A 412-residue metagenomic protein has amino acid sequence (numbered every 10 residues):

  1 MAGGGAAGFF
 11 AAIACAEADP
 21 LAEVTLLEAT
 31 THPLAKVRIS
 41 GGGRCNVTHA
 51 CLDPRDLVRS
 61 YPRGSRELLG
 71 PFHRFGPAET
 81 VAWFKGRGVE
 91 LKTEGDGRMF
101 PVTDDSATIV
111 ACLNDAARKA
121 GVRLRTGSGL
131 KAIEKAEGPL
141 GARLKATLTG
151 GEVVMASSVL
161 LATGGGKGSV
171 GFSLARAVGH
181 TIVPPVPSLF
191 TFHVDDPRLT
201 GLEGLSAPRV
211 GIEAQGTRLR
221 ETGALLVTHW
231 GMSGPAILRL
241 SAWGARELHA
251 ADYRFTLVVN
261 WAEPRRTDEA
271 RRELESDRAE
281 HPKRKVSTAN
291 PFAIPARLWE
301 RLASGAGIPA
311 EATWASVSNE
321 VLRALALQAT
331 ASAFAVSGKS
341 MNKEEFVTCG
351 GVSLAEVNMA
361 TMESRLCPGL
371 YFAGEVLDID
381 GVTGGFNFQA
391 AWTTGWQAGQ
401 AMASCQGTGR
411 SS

Functional and structural regions predicted by a protein language model:
M1-L26, G395-A403: N-terminal Rossmann-like FAD-binding beta1-loop-alpha1 element of flavoenzymes
A2, L27, L130, V153-G166 (+4 more regions): Short hydrophobic core segments
A16-G42: Glycine-rich FAD pyrophosphate-binding loop
A29-P33, I39, V47, C51-P54 (+3 more regions): An anion/pyrophosphate-binding glycine-rich loop and adjacent beta-alpha core in soluble alpha-beta enzymes
G42-T93: Glycine-rich active-site loop/strand segments that organize a redox cofactor
T126, R301-D380: A glycine-rich dinucleotide-binding beta-alpha-beta segment and adjacent secondary-structure elements that constitute
T126-A142: A conserved short coil-to-beta-strand element within the FAD-binding core of flavoproteins
S158, A162-V178, I379-G409: A conserved FAD-binding loop/helix module that cradles the flavin
